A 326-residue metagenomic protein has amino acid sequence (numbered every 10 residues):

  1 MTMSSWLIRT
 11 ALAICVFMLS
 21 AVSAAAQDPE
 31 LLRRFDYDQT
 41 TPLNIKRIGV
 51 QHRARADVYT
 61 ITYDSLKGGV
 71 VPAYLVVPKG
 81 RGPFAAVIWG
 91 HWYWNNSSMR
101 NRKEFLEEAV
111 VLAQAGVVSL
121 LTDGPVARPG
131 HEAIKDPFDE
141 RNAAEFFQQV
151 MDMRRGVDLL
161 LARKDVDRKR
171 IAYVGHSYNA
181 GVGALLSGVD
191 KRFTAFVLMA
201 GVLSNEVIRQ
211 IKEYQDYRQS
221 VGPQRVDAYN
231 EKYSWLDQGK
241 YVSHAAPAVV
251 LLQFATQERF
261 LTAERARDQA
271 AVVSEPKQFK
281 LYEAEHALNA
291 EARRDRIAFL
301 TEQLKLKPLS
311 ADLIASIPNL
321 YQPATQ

Functional and structural regions predicted by a protein language model:
D38-R81: N-terminal cap/lid segment of alpha/beta-hydrolase-fold proteins
A73, P83-W92: Short beta-strand element of the alpha/beta-hydrolase
G90-R154, I208-Q215: Cap/lid segment of the alpha/beta-hydrolase catalytic domain
R154-E213: Primarily recognizes the serine-hydrolase "nucleophile elbow" in alpha/beta-hydrolase and SGNH/GDSL folds
D227-Y241: Active-site nucleophile elbow and catalytic-triad environment of alpha/beta-hydrolase enzymes
A245, L251-F254: Short beta-strand/loop motif that positions the catalytic acidic residue of the alpha/beta-hydrolase fold
R259-R265: Conserved alpha/beta-hydrolase "acid-adjacent" motif
R267, V272-Q326: C-terminal catalytic histidine-bearing segment of alpha/beta-hydrolase fold enzymes
